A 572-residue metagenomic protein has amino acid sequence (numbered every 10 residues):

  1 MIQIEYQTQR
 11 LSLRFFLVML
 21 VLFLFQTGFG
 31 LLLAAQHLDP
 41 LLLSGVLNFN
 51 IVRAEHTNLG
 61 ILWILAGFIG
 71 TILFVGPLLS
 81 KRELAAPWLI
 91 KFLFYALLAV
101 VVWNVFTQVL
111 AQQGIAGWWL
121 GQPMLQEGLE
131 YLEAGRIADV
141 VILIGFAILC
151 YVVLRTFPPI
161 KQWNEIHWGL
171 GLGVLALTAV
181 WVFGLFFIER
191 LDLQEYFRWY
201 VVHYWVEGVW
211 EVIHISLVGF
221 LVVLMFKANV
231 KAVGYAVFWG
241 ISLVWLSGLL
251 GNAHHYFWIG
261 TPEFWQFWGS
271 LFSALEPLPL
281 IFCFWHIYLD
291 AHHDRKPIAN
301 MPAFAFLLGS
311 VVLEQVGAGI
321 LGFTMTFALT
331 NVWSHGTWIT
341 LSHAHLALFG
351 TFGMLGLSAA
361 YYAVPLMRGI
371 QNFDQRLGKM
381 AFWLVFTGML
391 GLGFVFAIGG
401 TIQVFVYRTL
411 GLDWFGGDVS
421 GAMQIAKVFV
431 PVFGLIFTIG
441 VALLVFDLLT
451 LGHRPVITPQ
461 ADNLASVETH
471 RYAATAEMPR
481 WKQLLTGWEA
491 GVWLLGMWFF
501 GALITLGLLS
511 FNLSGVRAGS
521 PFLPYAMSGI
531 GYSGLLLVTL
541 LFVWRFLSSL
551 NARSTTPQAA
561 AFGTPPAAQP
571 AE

Functional and structural regions predicted by a protein language model:
M1-L13, Q403-Q424, L451-R517, F546-E572: Extramembrane terminal tails and long inter-domain/linker segments of multi-pass membrane proteins
S12-L22, A85-A99, E165-A176, K227-S247 (+4 more regions): Interfacial and helix-entry/exit segments of alpha-helical transmembrane bundles in multi-pass inner-membrane proteins
L22-P40, V105-Q108, V180-F187, A318-G322 (+1 more regions): Alpha-helical transmembrane segments of multi-pass membrane proteins
L31-L38, S44, I51-F157, G184-L191 (+2 more regions): Membrane-interface helix-loop-helix modules in multi-pass inner-membrane proteins
L47-G60, W199-E207, P262-F272, S334-T351 (+1 more regions): Transmembrane alpha-helix entry/boundary detector in multi-pass membrane proteins
N58-I72, I137-V152, V206-L221, A274-Y288 (+3 more regions): Hydrophobic cores of alpha-helical transmembrane segments in multi-pass inner/ER membrane proteins, independent
R198, V202, I215-N331, T340: Membrane-embedded translocation segments of transport machinery
H254, V311-T340, L348, F352-G369 (+3 more regions): Specific lipid-exposed transmembrane alpha-helices and their immediate membrane-water interface residues in multi-pass
